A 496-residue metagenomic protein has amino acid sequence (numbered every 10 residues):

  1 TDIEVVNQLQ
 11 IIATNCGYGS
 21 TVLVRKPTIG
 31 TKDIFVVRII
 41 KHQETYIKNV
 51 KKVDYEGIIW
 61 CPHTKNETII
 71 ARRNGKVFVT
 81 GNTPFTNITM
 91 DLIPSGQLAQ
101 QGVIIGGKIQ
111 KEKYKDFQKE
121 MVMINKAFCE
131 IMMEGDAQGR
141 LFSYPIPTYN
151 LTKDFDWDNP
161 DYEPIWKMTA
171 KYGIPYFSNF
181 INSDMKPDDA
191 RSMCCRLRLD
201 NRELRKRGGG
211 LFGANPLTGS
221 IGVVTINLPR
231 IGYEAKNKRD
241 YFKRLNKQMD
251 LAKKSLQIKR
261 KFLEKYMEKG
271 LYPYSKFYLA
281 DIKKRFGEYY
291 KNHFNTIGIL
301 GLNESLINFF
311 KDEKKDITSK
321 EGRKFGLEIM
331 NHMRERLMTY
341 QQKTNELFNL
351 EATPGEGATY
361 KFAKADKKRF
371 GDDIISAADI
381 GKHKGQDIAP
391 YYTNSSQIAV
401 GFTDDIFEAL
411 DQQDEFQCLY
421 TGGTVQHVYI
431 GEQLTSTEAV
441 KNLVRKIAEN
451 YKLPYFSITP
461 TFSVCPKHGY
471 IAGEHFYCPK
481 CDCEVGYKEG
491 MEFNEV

Functional and structural regions predicted by a protein language model:
T1, M90, N295-N308, N331: Contiguous, well-ordered alpha-helical segments that form the cores/surfaces of helical PPI scaffolds
T1-N82, H468: Internal intein/HINT superfamily modules and their associated LAGLIDADG
D2-E4, P27, H42-E44, D54-E56 (+11 more regions): Short, glycine-/Ser/Thr-/acidic-enriched flexible segments
I47-N49, L302, L453: A broad structural signal for short, well-ordered beta-strand segments within beta-sheet-rich domains
N49-K52, A71-R72, V79-G81, N87 (+4 more regions): Generic structural "secondary-structure junction" signal
T83-K291, D312, T318-E495: Conserved catalytic cores of very large enzyme subunits
